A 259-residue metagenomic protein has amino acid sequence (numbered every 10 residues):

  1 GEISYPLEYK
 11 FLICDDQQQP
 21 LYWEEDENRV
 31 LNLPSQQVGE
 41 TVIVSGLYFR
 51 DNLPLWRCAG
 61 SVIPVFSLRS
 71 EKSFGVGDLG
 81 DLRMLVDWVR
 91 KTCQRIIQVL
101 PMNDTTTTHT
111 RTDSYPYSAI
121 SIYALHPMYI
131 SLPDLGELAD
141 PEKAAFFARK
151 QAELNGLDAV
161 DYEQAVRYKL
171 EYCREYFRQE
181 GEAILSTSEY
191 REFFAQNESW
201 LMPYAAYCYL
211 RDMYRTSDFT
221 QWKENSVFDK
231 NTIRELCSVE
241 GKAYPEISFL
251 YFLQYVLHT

Functional and structural regions predicted by a protein language model:
E2-C58, D113-S131, G136, R149: The feature marks proteins involved in alpha-glucan
L53-T259: Acidic/aromatic-lined carbohydrate-recognition and catalytic surfaces of CAZymes acting on diverse glycans
